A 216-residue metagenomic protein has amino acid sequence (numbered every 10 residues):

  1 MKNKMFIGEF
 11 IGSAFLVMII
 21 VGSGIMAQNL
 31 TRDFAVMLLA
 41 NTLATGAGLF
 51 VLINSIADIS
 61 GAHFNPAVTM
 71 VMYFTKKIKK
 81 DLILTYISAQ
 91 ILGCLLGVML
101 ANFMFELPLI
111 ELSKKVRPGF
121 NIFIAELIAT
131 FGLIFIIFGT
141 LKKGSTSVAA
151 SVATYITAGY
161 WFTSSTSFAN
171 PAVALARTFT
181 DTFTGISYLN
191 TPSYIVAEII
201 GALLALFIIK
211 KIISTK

Functional and structural regions predicted by a protein language model:
M1-K216: Membrane-interface helix-loop junctions and terminal tails of multi-pass membrane proteins
